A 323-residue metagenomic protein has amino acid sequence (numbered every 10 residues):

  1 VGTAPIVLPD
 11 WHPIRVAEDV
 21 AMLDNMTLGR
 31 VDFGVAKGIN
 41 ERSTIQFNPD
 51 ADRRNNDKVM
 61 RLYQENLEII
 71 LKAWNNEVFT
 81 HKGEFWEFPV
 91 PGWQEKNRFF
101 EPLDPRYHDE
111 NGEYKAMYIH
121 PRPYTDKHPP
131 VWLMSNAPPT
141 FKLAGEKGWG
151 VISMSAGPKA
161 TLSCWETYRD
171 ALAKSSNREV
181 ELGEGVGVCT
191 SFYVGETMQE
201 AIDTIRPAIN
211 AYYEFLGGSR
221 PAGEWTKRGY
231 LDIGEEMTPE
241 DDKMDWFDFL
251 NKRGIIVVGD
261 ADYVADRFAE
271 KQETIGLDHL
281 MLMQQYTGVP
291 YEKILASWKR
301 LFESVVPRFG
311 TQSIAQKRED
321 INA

Functional and structural regions predicted by a protein language model:
V1-A4, V31-V35, V131-M134, W149-M154 (+2 more regions): Hydrophobic faces of well-ordered beta-strands that scaffold small-molecule active sites in alpha/beta enzyme cores
V1-G2, N66, K299-S313: Alpha-helix-loop-beta-strand connector modules within alpha/beta enzyme cores
P9-N25, V258-D266: Glycine-rich anion/phosphate-binding loops
D19, S135-K142, Y263-K271: Short, acidic/polar
S43-N55, K293: Surface-exposed, active-site-proximal loop segments in enzymatic domains
N56-R122, K159-L277, G310-A323: An alpha-helical appendage that flanks or caps ligand/catalytic pockets
M134-A160, C164-W165: A conserved active-site cap/scaffold subdomain adjacent to cofactor or substrate pockets
V194-Q199, V289-R300: Short glycine/threonine-rich loop-to-helix capping motif typified by GTGT followed within a few residues by an Asp-Pro
